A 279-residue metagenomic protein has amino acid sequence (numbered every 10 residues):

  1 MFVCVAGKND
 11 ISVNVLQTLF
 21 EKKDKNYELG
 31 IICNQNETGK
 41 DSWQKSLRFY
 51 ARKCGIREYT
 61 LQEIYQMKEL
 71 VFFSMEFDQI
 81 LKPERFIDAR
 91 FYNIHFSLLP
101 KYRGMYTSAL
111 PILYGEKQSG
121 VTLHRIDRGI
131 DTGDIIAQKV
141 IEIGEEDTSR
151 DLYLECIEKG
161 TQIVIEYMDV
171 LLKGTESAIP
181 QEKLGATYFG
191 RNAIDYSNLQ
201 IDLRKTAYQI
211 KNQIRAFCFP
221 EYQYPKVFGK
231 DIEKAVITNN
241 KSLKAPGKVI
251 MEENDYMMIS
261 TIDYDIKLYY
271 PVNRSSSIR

Functional and structural regions predicted by a protein language model:
M1-E221, M251-I278: One-carbon transfer enzymes
Y222-K226: Membrane-interface anchor segments at the N-terminal boundary of transmembrane helices in multi-pass membrane enzymes
F228-K241, D265-R274: A short acidic-to-branched-hydrophobic micro-motif
I237-N254: A conserved acidic, glycine/proline-rich C-terminal tail/linker
